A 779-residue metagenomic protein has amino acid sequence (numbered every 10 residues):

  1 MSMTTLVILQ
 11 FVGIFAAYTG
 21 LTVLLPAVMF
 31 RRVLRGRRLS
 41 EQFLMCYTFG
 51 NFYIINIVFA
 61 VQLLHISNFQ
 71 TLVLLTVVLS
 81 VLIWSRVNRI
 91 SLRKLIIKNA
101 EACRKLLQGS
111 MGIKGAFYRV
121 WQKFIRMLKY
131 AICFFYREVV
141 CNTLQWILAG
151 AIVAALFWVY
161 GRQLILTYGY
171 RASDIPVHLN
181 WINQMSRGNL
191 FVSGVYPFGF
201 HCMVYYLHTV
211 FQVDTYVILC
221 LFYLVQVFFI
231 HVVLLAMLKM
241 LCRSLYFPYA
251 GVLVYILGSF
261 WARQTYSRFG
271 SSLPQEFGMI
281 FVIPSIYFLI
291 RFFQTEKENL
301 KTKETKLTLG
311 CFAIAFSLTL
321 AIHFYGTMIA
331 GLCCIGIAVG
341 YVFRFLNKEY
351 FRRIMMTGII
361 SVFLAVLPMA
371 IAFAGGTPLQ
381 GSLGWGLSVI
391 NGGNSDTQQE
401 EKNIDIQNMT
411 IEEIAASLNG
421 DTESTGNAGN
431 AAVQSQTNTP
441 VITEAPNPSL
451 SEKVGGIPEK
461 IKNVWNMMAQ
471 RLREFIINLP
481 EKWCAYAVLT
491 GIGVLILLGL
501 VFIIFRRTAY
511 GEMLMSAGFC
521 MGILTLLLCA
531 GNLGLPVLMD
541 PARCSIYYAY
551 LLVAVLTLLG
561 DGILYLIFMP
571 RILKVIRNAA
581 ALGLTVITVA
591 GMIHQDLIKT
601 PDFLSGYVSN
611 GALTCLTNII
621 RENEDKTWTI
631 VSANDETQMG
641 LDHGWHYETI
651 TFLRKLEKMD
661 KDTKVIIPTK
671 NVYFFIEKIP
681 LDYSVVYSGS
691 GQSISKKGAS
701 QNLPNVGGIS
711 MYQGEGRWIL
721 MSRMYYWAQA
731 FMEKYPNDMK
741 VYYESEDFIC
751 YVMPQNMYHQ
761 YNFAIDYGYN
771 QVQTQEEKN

Functional and structural regions predicted by a protein language model:
M1-V139, K778: Membrane-embedded, hydrophobic transmembrane alpha-helices
I8-L25, E276-M279, E412, V441-F505 (+1 more regions): Alpha-helical transmembrane segments at the extracellular/periplasmic loop-to-helix junctions of multi-pass membrane
L63-Q70, L164-I175, L190, F211-Q212 (+8 more regions): Membrane-helix boundary/interfacial segments in multi-pass membrane proteins
R137-T143, Y246, L300-E304, F345-M355 (+2 more regions): Membrane-interface helix-loop-helix junctions at transmembrane boundaries of multi-pass membrane enzymes, predominantly
E138-V139, T143-I280, S605: Active-site lumenal/periplasmic loops and adjacent helix-entry segments of GT-C-fold, multi-pass membrane
I182, L582-K664: Extracytoplasmic
M355-V366, D561-D596: Signature aromatic-anchored transmembrane alpha helix within multi-pass, membrane-resident enzymes that catalyze glycan
K678-N779: Aromatic/acidic, Gly/Pro-rich catalytic loop(s) in extracytoplasmic/lumenal soluble domains of multi-pass membrane
